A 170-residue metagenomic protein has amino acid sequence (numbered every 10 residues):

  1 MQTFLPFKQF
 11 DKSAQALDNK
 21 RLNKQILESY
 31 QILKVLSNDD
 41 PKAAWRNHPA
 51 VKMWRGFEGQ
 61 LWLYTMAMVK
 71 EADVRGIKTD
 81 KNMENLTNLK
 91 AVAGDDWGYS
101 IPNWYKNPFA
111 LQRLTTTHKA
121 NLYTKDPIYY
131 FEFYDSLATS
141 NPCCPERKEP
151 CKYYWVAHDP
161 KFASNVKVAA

Functional and structural regions predicted by a protein language model:
M1-V166: Expand to "…catalyze enediolate/carbanion chemistry for C-C bond making/breaking, isomerization, decarboxylation
